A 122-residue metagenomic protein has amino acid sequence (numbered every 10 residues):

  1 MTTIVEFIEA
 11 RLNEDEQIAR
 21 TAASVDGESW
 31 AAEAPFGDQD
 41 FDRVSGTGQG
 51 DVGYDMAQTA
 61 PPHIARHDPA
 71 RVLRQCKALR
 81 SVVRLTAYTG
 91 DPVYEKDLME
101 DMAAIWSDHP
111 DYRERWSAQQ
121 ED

Functional and structural regions predicted by a protein language model:
M1-N13, H67: Short, charge/polar-rich alpha-helical segments
I8, A60-I64, L98, M102: Generic structural signal of hydrophobic/aromatic residues within well-ordered alpha-helices of folded domains
E14-R20, D68-Y94, D101: Amphipathic alpha-helical oligomerization segments
E16-R43: Low-complexity, Lys/Gly-biased intrinsically disordered segments
F36-D38, T47-V52, D91, W116-D122: Intrinsically disordered, low-complexity coil segments
G37-K77, S81: A short, structured beta-strand/loop element
T89-D122: Amphipathic alpha-helical binding modules
